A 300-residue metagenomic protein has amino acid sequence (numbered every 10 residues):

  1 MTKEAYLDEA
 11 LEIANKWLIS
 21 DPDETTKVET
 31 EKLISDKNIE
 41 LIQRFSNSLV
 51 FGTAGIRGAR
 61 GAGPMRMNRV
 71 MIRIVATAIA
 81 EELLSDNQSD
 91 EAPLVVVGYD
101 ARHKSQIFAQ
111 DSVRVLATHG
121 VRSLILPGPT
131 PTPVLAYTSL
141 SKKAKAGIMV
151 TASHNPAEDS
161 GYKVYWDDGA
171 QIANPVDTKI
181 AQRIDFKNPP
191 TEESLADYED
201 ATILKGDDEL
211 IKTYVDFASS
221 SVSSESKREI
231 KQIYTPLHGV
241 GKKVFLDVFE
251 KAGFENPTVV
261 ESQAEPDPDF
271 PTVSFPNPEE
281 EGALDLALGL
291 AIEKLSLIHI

Functional and structural regions predicted by a protein language model:
M1-E12: Basic/polar N-terminal segments that are highly enriched at the extreme N-terminus, encompassing both cleavable
Y6, W17-L18, Q88-D167: Ferredoxin-reductase
E12-S112, D207-I230, V240: An N-terminal, well-structured beta->alpha segment
W17, D21, E40-F45, L49 (+1 more regions): Gly/Ser/Thr-enriched, mixed-charge loops and adjacent short helices that form phosphate/oxyanion-binding elements
I56-G58, G63, R102, T130-P131 (+4 more regions): Short, glycine-/Ser/Thr-/acidic-enriched flexible segments
A78, E82, V115, H119 (+7 more regions): Generic, well-ordered alpha-helical scaffold segments in large soluble proteins
T132-K142, S274-I292: Glycine-rich, anion-gripping cofactor-binding loops and their flanking helix/strand elements in enzyme active sites
I298-I300: Conserved small/polar residues in nucleotide/adenosyl-binding loops
